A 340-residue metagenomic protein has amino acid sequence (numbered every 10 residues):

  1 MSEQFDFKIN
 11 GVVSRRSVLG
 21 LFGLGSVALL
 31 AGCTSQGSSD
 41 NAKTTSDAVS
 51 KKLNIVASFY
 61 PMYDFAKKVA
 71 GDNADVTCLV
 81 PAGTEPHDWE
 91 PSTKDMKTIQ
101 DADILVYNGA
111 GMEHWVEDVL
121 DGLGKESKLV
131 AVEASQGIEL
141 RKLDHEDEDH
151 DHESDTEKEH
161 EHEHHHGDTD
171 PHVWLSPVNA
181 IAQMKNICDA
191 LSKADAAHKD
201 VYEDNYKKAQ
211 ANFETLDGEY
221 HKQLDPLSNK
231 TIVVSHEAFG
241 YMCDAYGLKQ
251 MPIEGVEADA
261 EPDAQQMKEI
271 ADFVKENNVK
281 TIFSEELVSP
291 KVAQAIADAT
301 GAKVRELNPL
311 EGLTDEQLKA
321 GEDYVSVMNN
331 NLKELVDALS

Functional and structural regions predicted by a protein language model:
S2-S26, G32-S340: Extracytoplasmic metal-acquisition and chelation regions
